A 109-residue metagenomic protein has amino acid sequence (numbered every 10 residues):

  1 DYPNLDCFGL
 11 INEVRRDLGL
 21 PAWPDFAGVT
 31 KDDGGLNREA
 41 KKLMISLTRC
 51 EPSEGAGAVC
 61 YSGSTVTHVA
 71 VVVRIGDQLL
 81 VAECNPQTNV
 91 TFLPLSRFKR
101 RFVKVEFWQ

Functional and structural regions predicted by a protein language model:
D1, A22-A27: Surface-exposed patches in mature extracellular/periplasmic domains of secreted proteins
D1-L18: Active-site nucleophilic cysteine motif
E13, W23, R74: Short, electropositive, low-hydrophobicity segments enriched in small/polar residues
V14, G34-K41, V105-W108: Short amphipathic alpha-helical patches
G19-L20, M44: Glycine-centered secondary-structure boundary/capping sites
P21, L93: Flexible, active-site-adjacent loop/turn segments at secondary-structure boundaries
F26-N89, L95-S96: ...with weaker cross-activation on analogous glycine-rich loops/strands in unrelated enzymes
P94-Q109: Intrinsically disordered, low-complexity, charged/polar segments
